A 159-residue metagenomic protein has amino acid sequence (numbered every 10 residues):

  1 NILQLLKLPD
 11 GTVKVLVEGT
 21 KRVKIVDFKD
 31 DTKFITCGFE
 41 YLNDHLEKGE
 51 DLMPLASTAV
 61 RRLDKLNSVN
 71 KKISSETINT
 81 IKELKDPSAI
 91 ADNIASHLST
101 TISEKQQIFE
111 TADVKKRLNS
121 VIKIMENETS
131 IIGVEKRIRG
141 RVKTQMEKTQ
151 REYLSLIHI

Functional and structural regions predicted by a protein language model:
N1-L156: N-terminal low-complexity, acidic/polar interaction/targeting segments
